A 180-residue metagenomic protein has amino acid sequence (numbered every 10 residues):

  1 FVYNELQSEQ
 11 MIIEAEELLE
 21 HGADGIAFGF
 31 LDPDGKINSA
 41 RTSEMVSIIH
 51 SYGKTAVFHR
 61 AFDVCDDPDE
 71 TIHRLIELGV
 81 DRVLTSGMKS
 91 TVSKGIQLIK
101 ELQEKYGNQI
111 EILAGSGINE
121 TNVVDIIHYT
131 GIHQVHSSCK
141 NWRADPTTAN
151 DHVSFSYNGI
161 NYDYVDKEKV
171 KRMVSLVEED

Functional and structural regions predicted by a protein language model:
F1, T42-I48, Y52-T55, A149-S156: N-terminal small/glycine-rich loop or linker at the start of catalytic domains across soluble metabolic enzymes
F1-M45: Glycine/small-residue-rich loop that forms an oxyanion/phosphate-binding "nest" at active or ligand-binding sites
V2-E17, D63-L78, L102-N108, I112 (+1 more regions): Catalytic cores of alpha/beta
M11, A15, N38, T42 (+5 more regions): Aromatic/hydrophobic pocket-lining residues that form the small-molecule binding cavity in soluble enzyme cores
E17, H21-P33, V80-S93, T130-V153 (+1 more regions): Glycine-rich phosphate-binding active-site loops on the catalytic face of alpha/beta enzymes
G22, I49-K54, G79, K105-Q109 (+2 more regions): Short helix-capping segments at alpha-helix termini
M45, I49, G53-S93: Histidine/lysine/aspartate-rich catalytic loop segments that bind and position anionic ligands
Y106-D180: C-terminal alpha-helical cap/extension of soluble enzyme domains
